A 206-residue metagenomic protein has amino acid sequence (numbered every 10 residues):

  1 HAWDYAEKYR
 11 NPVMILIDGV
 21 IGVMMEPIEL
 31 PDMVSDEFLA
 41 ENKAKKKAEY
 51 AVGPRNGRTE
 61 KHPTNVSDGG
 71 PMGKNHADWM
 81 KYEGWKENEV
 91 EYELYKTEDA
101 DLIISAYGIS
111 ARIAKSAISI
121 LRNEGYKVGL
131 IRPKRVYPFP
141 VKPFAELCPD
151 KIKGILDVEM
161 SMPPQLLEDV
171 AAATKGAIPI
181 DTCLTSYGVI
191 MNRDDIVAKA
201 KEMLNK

Functional and structural regions predicted by a protein language model:
H1, M24-P31, S116, L167-V170 (+1 more regions): Short acidic, glycine/serine/threonine-rich loops at helix termini
W3-Y5, L30-M33, S116-K127, A145-D150 (+1 more regions): Short, solvent-exposed amphipathic alpha-helical segments in soluble enzyme and RNA/protein-processing domains
K8-P12, E98-L102, E124-K127, K151-K153 (+1 more regions): Short coil/turn connectors at secondary-structure junctions
R10-L94: Conformationally flexible catalytic loops at phosphate/diphosphate-handling active centers
I17-M24, G108-S110, M162, Y187: Glycine-rich beta-alpha junction loops
E91-Y126, I131, Y137-P143: Redox- and metal-dependent alpha/beta enzyme cores, enriched for Fe-S-associated oxidoreductases and cofactor-handling
V158-K206: Peripheral docking tails and interdomain loops at the edges of cofactor- or intermediate-handling domains
